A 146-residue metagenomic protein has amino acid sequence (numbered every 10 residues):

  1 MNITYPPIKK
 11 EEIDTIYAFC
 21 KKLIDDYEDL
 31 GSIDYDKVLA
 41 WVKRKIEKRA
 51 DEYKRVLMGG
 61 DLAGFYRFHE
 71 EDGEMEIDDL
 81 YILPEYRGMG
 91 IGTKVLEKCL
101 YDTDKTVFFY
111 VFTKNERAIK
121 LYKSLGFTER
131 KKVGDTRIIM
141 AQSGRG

Functional and structural regions predicted by a protein language model:
M1-D14, G144-G146: Conserved N-terminal entry element of GNAT/NAT acetyltransferase domains
P7-D79, L83-P84, K98, K131-G134: Acetyl-CoA-dependent GNAT
F19-L23, D102, L121, L125: Alpha-helical interaction/dimerization surfaces of two-component signaling modules
L83-E85, M89, T113-K114: Active-site acidic-Proline motif in GNAT/NAT acetyltransferases
Y86, G90-K98: Conserved acetyl-CoA pyrophosphate-binding loop and the N-cap/start of the following alpha-helix in GNAT-like
T93, K114-K131: Conserved active-site alpha-helix within GNAT-family acetyltransferase domains
F108-I119, D135-R145: Conserved beta-strand-loop-alpha-helix junction that forms the acyl-donor binding cleft
